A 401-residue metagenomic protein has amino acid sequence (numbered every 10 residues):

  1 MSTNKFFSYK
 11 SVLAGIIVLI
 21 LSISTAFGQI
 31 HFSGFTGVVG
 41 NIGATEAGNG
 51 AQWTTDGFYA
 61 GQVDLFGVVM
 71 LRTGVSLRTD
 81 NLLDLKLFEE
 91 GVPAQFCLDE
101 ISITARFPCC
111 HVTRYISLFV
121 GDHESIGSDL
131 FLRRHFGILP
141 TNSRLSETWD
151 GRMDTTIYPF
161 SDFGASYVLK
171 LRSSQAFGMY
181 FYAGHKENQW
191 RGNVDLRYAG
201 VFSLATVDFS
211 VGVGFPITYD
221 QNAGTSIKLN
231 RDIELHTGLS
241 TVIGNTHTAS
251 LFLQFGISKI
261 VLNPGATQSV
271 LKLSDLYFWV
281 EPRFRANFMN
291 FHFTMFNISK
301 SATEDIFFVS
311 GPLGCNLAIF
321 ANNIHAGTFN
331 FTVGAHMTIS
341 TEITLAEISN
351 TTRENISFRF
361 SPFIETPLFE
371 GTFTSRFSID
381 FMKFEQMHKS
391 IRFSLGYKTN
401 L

Functional and structural regions predicted by a protein language model:
M1-Y9: N-terminal secretory signal peptides that target proteins for export/translocation
A14-S24: Bacterial N-terminal signal peptides
A26-G28: Boundary at the C-terminal end of the N-terminal hydrophobic targeting segment
I30-S33, V39, G50-Q52, M70 (+4 more regions): Signature for the C-terminal beta-barrel architecture of outer-membrane proteins
A47-A51, L65-C110: Surface-exposed loop and membrane-interface regions of Gram-negative outer-membrane beta-barrel proteins
I103, H388-L401: Outer-membrane beta-barrel "beta-signal"
L118: Conserved, mostly hydrophobic/aromatic
D129: Glycine-rich phosphate-binding loops of nucleotide-dependent enzymes
